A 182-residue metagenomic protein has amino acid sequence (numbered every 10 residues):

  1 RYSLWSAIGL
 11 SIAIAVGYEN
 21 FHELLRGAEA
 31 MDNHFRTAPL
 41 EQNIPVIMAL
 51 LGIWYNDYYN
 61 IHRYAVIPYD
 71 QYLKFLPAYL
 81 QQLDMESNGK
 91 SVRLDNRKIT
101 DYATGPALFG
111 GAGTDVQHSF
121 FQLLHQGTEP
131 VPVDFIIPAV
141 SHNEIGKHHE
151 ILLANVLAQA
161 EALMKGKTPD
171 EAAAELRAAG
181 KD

Functional and structural regions predicted by a protein language model:
R1-G146, G166: Active-site phosphate/pyrophosphate-binding segments
E144-K181: Acidic, Ser/Thr-rich peripheral helices and adjacent loops at domain boundaries
